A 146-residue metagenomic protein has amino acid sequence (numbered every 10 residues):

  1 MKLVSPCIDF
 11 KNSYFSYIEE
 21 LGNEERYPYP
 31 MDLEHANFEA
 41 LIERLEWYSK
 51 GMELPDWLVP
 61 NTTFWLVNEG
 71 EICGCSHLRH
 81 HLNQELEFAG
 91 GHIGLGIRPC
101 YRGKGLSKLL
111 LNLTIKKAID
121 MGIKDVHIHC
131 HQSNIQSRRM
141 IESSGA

Functional and structural regions predicted by a protein language model:
M1-H92, K117: GNAT-family acyltransferases
K2, G94, H127-H129: Short aromatic/hydrophobic contact patches that present stacked aromatics for nucleic-acid/ligand binding
H81-N83, C100, S133: Short coil/turn motifs at secondary-structure junctions
G94-I97, G103-K117, R139-S143: Conserved acetyl-CoA-binding loop-helix of GNAT-fold acetyltransferases
G105, G122, N134: Conserved G/P- and acidic residue-centered "switch" motifs that form tight phosphate/ATP-binding loops in soluble
A118-H129: Conserved GNAT acetyl-CoA-binding A-motif
I128-R138: Conserved beta-strand-loop-alpha-helix junction that forms the acyl-donor binding cleft
